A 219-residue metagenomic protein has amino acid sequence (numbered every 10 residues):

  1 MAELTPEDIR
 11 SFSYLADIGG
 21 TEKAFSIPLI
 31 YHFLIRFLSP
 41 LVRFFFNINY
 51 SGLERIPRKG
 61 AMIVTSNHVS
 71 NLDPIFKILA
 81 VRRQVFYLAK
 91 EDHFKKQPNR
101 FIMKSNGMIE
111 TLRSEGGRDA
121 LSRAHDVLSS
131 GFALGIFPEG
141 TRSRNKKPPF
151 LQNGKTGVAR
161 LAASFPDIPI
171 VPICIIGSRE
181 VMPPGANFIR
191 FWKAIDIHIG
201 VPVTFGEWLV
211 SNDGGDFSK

Functional and structural regions predicted by a protein language model:
A2-R55, F76, R83, Q97-N106: A transmembrane-helix-recognition feature enriched in membrane-embedded lipid enzymes and envelope glyco-/phospholipid
F46, S114-R118, L151-Q152: A conditional alpha-helix N-cap/helix-loop micro-motif detector
R58-G116: Catalytic core of membrane glycerolipid acyltransferases/transacylases, capturing the structured, soluble-facing
A61-I63, A133-G135, P169-V171: Residue-level preference for the first positions of well-ordered beta-strands
K77, I102, D126, V158-S164: Hydrophobic/aromatic ligand-binding patch that stacks against planar heteroaromatic rings of cofactors or nucleotides
I109-R123, L128-S129: Helix-adjacent hinge/juxtasegments
V127-A159: Catalytic-site beta-strand/loop segments enriched in glycine and acidic/polar residues
P148-G215: A cross-family acyltransferase "interaction/gating" segment
